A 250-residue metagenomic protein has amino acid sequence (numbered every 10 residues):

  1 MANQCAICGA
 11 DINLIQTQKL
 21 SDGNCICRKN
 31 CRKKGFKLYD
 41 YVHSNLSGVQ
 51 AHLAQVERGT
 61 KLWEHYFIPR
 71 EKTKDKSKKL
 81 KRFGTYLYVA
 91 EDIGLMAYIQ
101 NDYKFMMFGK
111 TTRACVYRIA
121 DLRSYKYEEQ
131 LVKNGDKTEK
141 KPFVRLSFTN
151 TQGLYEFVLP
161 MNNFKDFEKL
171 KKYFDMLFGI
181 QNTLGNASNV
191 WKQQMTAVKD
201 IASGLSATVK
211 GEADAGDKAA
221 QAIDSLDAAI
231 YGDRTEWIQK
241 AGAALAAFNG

Functional and structural regions predicted by a protein language model:
M1-V56: N-terminal cysteine/histidine-rich coordination modules
C5-C8, C27, L87, L95-M96 (+2 more regions): Hydrophobic beta-strand residues in large extracellular and virion-surface proteins
T17-Q18, T85-V89, C115: Short, exposed beta-strand/loop patches in secreted or surface proteins that constitute
L38-K104: Anionic N-terminal interaction surfaces
R82, K110-T112, N150-L154: Glycine-centered tight beta-turn/hairpin loop motif at sheet-sheet or coil-to-beta transitions
L95-T138: Phosphoinositide-binding peripheral membrane targeting modules
Y125-N249: Acidic, Ser/Thr- and proline-rich intrinsically disordered linker/docking segments of eukaryotic scaffolds
